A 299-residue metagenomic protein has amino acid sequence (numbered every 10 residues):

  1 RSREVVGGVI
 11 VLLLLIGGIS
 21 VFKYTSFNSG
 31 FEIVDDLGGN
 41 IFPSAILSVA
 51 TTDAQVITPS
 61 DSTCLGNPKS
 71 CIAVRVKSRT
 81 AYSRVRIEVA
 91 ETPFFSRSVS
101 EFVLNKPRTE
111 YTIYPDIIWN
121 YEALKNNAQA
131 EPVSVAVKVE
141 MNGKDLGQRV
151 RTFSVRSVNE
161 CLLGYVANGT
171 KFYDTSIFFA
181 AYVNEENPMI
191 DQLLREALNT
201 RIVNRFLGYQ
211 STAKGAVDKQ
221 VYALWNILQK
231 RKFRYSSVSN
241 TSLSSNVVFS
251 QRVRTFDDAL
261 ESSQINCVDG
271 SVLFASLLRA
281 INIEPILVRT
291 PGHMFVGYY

Functional and structural regions predicted by a protein language model:
R1-S2: N-terminal Lys/Arg-rich, disordered targeting/topogenic segments
G7-S20: Hydrophobic membrane-insertion alpha-helices, especially the h-region of bacterial N-terminal signal peptides
S26-G164: Beta-strand-enriched, solvent-exposed domains that form extended recognition/catalytic surfaces
Q129, V217, G270: Hydrophobic (often cysteine-bearing) scaffold residues that line and stabilize catalytic clefts of nucleotide/cofactor
N168-A180: Charged, amphipathic alpha-helical linkers/stalks
F178-S262: Secondary-structure boundary elements
V268-Y299: Hydrophobic/aromatic-rich core segments of domains that either
